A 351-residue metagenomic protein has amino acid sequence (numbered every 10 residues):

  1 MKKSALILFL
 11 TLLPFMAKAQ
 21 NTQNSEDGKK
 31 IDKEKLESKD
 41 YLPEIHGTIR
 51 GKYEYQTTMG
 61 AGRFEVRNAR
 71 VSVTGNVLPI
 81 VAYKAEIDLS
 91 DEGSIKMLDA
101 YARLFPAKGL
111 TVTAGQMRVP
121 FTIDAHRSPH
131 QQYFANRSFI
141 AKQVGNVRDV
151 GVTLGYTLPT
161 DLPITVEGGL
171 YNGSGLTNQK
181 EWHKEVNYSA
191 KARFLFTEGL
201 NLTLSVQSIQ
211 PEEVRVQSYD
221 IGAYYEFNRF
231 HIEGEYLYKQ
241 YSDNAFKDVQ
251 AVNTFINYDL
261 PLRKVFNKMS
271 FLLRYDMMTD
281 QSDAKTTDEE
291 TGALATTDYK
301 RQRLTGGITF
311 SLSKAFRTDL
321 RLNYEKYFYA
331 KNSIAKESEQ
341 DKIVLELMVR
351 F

Functional and structural regions predicted by a protein language model:
M1-K29: Cleavable N-terminal export/targeting peptides
K2-A5, L110, Y188: Structural motif marking the loop-to-transmembrane transition
K3-L13, K33, K39-P43, K342: Generic N-terminal initiation segments characterized by hydrophobic and/or small/turn-forming residues
T22, T57-M59, L78, R103-F105 (+2 more regions): Outer-membrane beta-barrel pore domains
K33-G175, K184-V186, R193-N201, F255-N257 (+2 more regions): Outer membrane beta-barrel
A141, Q179, A295: Charge-dense, low-complexity intrinsically disordered segments
Q143, E181, A245: Glycine- and other small-residue-rich loops at beta-strand/loop junctions that grip anionic moieties
Q179-E185, V249: Interfacial loop-to-helix transition and helix-capping segments at the boundaries of transmembrane helices
